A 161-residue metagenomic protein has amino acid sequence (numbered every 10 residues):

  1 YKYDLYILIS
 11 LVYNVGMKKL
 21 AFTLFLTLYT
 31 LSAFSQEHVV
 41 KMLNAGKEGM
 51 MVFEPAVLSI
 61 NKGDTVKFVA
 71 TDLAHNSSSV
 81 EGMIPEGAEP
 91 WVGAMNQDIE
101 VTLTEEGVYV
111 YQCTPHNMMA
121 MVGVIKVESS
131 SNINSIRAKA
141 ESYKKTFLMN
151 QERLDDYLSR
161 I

Functional and structural regions predicted by a protein language model:
Y3: Cationic, low-complexity basic patches in intrinsically disordered or flexible, solvent-exposed regions
Y6-I7, Y13: Short, positively charged and aromatic/hydrophobic N-terminal segments
N14-L20: Positively charged n-region of N-terminal signal peptides that target proteins for export
M17, S35-Q36: Absolute protein N-terminus
A21-L28: Sec-dependent signal peptide hydrophobic core
T30-S32: N-terminal signal peptide c-region/cleavage motif recognized by signal peptidases
Q36-I161: Extracytoplasmic copper-binding redox domains, predominantly the cupredoxin/blue-copper superfamily
